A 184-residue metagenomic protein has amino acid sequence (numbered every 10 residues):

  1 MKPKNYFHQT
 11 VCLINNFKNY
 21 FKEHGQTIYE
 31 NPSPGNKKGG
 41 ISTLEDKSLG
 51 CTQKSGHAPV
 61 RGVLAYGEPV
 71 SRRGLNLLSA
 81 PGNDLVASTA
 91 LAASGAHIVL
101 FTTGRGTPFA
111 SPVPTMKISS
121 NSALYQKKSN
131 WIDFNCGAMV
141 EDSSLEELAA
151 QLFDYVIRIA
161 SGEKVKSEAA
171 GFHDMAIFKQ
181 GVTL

Functional and structural regions predicted by a protein language model:
M1-L184: Anaerobic metallocofactor- and corrinoid-dependent redox/one-carbon enzyme cores, especially those from methanogenesis
